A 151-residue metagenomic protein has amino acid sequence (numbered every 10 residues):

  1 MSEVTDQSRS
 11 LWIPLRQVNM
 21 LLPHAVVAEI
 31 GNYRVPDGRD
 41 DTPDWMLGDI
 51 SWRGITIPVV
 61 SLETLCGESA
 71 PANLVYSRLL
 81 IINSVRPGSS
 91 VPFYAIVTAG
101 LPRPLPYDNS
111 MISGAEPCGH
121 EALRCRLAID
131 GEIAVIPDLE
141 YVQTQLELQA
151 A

Functional and structural regions predicted by a protein language model:
M1-A151: An acidic, low-aromatic, low-complexity terminal/linker signal
